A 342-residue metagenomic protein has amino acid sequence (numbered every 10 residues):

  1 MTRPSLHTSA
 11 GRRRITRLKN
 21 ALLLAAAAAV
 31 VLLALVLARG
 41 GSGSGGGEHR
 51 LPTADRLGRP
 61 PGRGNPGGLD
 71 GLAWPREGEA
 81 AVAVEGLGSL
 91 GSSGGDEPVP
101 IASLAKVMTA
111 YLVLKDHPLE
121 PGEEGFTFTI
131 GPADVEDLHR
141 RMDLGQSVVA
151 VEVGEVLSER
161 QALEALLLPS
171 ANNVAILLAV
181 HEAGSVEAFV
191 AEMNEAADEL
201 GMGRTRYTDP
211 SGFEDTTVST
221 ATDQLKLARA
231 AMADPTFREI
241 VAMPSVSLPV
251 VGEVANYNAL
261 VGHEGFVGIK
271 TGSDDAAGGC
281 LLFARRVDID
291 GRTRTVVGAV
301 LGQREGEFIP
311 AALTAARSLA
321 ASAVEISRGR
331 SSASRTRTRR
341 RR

Functional and structural regions predicted by a protein language model:
M1-G91, G95-Y111, D116-E120, S273-R342: Structured C-terminal helix/loop/strand segments within mature extracytoplasmic catalytic/sensor domains
T2-P4, G47-T222, R229-P235: Active-site-adjacent loops and short helices of periplasmic peptidoglycan-processing enzymes
E164, T222-R229, R238, N258 (+3 more regions): Internal, well-ordered alpha-helical scaffold/interface segments that support domain packing or protein-protein contacts
L168, A230, M243-V246, S322-E325: Residues within well-ordered alpha-helical secondary structure of globular protein domains
S185-F189, D215-T220, M232, P249-G252 (+3 more regions): Short, contiguous, pocket-lining structural segments that sit at or immediately flank catalytic/ligand-binding sites
G203-Y207, P235-V241, G291-T293, G329-S331: Short, structured loop/turn "capping" segments at alpha-beta junctions
E239, P244-E253, N258: Extended amphipathic alpha-helical segments with heptad-repeat/coiled-coil character used for oligomerization, fusion
V254-G272: Active-site Gly/Thr loop motif
